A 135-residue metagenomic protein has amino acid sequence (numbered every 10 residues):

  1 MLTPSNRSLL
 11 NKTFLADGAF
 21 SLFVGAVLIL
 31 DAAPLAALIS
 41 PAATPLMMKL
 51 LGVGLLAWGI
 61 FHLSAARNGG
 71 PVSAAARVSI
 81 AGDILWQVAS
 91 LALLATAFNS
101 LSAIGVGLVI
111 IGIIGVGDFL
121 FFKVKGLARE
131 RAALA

Functional and structural regions predicted by a protein language model:
M1-F20, A37: Cytosolic juxtamembrane helix and N-cap/initiation of the first transmembrane helix
P4-T13, F61-P71, K123: C-terminal ends of transmembrane helices
A16-I29, P45-R67, V78-L91, I114: Core segments of alpha-helical transmembrane spans in multipass integral membrane proteins
A33-A42, A97-L101: Membrane-interface helix termini and inter-helical loops of multi-pass transporters
P41-K49, A103-V109: Juxtamembrane helix-entry segments on the extracytoplasmic side of multipass membrane proteins
A81, A103-G117: Individual transmembrane alpha-helices with interfacial aromatic-anchor signatures
V88-L108, G126-A128: Membrane-helix boundary connector in multi-pass membrane proteins
A97, I114-A133: Membrane-water interface at the C-terminal end of transmembrane alpha helices
